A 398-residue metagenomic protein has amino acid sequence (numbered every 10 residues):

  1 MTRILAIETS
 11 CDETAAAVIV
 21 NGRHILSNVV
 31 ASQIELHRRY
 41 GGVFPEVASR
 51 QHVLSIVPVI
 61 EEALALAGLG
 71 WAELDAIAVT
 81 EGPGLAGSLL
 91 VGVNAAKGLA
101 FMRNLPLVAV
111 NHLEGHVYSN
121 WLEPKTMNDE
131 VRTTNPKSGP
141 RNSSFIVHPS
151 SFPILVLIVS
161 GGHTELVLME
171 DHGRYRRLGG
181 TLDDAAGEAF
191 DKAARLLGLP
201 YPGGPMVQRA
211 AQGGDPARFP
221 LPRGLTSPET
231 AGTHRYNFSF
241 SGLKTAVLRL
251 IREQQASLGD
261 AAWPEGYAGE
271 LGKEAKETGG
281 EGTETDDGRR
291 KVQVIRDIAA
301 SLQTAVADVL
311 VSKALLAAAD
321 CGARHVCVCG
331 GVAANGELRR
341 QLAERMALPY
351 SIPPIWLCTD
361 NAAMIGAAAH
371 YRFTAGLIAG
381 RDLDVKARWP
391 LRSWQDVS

Functional and structural regions predicted by a protein language model:
M1-M127, S138, N142-S398: Acidic, glycine-enriched active-site microenvironments
